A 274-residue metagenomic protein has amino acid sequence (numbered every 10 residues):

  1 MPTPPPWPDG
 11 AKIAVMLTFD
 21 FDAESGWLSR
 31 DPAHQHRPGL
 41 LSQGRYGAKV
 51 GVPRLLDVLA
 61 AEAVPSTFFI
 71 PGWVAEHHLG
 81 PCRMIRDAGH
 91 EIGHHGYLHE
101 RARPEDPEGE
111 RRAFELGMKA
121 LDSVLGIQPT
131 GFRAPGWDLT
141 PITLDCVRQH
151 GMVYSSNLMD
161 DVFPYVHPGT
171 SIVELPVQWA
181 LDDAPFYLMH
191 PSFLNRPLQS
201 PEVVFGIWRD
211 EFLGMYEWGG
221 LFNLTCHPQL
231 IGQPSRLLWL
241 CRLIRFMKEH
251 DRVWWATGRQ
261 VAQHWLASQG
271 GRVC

Functional and structural regions predicted by a protein language model:
M1-G131, G136-A180, E202-L224, L230-C274: Catalytic alpha-helical scaffold of carbohydrate-active enzymes acting on polysaccharides/glycoconjugates
E174-P197: Glycine-rich, positively charged active-site loop/lid region within alpha/beta enzyme cores that binds and organizes
